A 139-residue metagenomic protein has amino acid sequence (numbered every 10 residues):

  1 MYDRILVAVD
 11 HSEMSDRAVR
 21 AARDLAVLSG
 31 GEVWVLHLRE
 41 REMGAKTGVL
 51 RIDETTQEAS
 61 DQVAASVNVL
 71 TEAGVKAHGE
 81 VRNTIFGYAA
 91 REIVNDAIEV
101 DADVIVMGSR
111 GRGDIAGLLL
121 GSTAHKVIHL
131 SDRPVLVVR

Functional and structural regions predicted by a protein language model:
D3-V49, V75: Small/aliphatic-rich secondary-structure junction motif
H37-Q62, E92: Acidic, proline/glycine-rich short linear motifs
R51-E54, D96-I98, T123-A124: Short, hinge-like loop/turn segments at secondary-structure boundaries
T71-I105: Structural beta-alpha unit
V104-K126: Glycine-rich, Arg-bearing micro-motifs that act as flexible, cationic patches
V135-V138: Short, flexible loop segments at boundaries between secondary-structure elements
